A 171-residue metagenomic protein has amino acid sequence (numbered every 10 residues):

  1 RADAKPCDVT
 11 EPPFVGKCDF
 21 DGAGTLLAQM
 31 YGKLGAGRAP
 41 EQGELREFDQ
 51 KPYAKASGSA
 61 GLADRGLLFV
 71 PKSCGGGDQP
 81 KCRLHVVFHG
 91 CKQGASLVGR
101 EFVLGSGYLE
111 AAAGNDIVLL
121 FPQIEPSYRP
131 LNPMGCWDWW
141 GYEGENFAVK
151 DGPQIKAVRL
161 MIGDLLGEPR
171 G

Functional and structural regions predicted by a protein language model:
A2-P12, Q93-F102, A113, I117-E168: Cap/lid segment of the alpha/beta-hydrolase catalytic domain
F14-A23, Q29-Q79, V149-D151: N-terminal cap/lid segment of alpha/beta-hydrolase-fold proteins
D19-L26, L104, Y108, Q154-V158: Stable alpha-helical elements in mature extracytoplasmic
L27-G35, Y53, A113-I117, G163-R170: Sec-exported extracytoplasmic/periplasmic mature domains
R46, V86, L120-P122: Hydrophobic/aromatic beta-strand patches that form the interior of the parallel beta-sheet core in alpha/beta enzyme
L62, K81, A113-D116: Short, well-ordered loop/turn elements at secondary-structure boundaries
G66-L68, Q79-Q93: Short beta-strand element of the alpha/beta-hydrolase
G75-K81, Y128-L131: Intrinsically disordered, low-complexity coil segments
